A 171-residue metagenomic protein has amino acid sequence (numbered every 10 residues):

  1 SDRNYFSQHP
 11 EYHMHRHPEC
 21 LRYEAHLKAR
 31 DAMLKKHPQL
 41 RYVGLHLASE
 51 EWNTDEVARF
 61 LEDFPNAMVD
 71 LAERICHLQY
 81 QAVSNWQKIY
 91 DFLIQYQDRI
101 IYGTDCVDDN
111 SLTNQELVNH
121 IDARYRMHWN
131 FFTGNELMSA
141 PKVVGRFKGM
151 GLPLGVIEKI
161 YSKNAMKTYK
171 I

Functional and structural regions predicted by a protein language model:
S1-E56: Divalent metal-binding pocket/active-site signature
E24-K28, R41-I171: H/E-rich (His + Asp/Glu) clusters that bind or coordinate divalent metals
